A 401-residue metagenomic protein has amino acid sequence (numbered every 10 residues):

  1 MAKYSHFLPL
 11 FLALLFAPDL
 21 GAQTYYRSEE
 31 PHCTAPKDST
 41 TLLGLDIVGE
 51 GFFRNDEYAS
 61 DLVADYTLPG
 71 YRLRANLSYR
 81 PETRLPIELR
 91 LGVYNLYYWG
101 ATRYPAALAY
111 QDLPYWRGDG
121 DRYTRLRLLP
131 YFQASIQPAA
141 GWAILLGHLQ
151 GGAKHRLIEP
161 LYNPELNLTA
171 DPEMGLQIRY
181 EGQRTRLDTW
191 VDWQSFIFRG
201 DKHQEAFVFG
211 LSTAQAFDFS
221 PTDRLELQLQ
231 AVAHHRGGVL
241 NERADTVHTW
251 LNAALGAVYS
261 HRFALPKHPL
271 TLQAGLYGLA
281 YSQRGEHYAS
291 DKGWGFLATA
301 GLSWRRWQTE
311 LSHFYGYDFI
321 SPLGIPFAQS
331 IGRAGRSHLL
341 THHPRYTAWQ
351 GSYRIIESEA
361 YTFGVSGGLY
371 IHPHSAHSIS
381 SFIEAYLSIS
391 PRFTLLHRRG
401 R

Functional and structural regions predicted by a protein language model:
M1-E29, I178, S381-L395, G400-R401: Bacterial Sec-dependent N-terminal signal peptides
T24, V48-F52, G70, Y131 (+3 more regions): Exposed, low-structure sequence patches enriched in small/polar residues
C33-E57, I87-L89, A274-L276: Transmembrane beta-strand segments of Gram-negative outer membrane beta-barrel proteins
E50-R72, Y104-A106: Surface-exposed strand-loop-strand hairpins of Gram-negative outer-membrane beta-barrel proteins
A59-V63, Y115-G120, L161-P164, Q194-G200 (+3 more regions): Extracellular loop and loop/strand-boundary signature of outer-membrane beta-barrel proteins
N76-Y97, R179-W190, P269, G275: Surface-exposed extracellular loop regions of Gram-negative outer-membrane beta-barrel proteins
R84-Q137, E159-P160: Surface-exposed loop and membrane-interface regions of Gram-negative outer-membrane beta-barrel proteins
A143-A214: Surface-exposed coil loops of outer-membrane beta-barrel proteins
